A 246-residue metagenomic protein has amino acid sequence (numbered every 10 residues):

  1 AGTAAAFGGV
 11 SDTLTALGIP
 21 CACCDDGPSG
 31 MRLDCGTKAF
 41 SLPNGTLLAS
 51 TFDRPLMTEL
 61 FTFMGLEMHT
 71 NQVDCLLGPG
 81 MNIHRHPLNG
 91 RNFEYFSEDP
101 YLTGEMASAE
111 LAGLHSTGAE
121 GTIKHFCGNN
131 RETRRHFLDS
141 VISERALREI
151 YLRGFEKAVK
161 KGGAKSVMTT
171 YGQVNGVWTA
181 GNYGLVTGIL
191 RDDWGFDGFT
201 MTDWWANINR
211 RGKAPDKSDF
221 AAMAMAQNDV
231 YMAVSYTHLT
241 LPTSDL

Functional and structural regions predicted by a protein language model:
A1-S244: Glycoside hydrolase catalytic-domain context in secreted enzymes
